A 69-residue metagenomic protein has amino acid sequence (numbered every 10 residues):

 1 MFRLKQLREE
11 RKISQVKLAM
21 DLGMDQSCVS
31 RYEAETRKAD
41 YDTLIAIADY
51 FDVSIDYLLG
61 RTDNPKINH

Functional and structural regions predicted by a protein language model:
M1-E10: A short, Lys/Arg-rich alpha-helix, primarily the initiator
E9, M20, D49: Alpha-helical residues within the helix-turn-helix
E10, L59-H69: Short, charged recognition helix plus adjacent turn of helix-turn-helix-like nucleic-acid-binding domains
I13-R31: Short alpha-helical DNA-recognition segment
G23, D42-Y57: DNA major-groove recognition helix of helix-turn-helix/homeodomain DNA-binding modules
E33, F51, L59-T62: DNA major-groove recognition helix of helix-turn-helix
